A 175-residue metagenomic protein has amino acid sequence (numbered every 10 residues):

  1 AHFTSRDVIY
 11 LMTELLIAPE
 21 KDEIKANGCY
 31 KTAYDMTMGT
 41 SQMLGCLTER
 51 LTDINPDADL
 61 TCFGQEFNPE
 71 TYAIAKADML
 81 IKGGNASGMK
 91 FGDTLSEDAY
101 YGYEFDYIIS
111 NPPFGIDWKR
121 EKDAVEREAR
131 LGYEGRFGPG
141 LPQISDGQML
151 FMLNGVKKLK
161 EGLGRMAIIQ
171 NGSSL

Functional and structural regions predicted by a protein language model:
T4-S110, G115-E126, Q170-S173: Conserved S-adenosyl-L-methionine
M36, T61, G132-F137, E161 (+1 more regions): Generic detector of intrinsically disordered, low-complexity, polar/charged segments
Y72, K76, M89, P139-L175: Conserved Class I SAM-dependent methyltransferase catalytic core
D98-Y103, E126-A129, L141-M149: Low-complexity, flexible helical/coil segments
K119-G140, L175: A mobile, often basic/glycine-rich helix-loop segment that functions as the active-site lid/recognition loop
